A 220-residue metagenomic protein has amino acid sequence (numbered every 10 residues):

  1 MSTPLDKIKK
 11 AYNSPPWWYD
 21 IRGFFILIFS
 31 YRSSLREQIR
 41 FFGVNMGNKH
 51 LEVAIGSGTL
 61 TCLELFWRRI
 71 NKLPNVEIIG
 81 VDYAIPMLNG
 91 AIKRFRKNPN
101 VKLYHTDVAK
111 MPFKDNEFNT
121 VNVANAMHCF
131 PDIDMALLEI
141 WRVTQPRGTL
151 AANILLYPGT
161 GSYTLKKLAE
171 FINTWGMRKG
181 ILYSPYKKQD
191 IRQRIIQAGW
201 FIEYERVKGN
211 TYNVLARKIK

Functional and structural regions predicted by a protein language model:
M1-G47, T59-L63, W67, M87-G90 (+2 more regions): Conserved class I S-adenosyl-L-methionine
D6, R22-G23, A151-R206, T211: C-terminal alpha-helical "lid/dimerization" subdomain adjacent to the S-adenosyl-L-methionine
K49, R147-T149: Short glycine-centered segments of the SAM/dcSAM-binding site in methyltransferase folds
K49-K110: Class I SAM-dependent methyltransferase SAM/SAH-binding core
N122: A conserved beta-strand element that flanks and buttresses the S-adenosyl-L-methionine
N125-H128: Short catalytic micro-motifs in class I SAM-dependent methyltransferases
D134-P146: A short glycine-rich, Lys/Arg-flanked "PGG" loop and its adjoining helix->strand segment in the class I
V214-K220: C-terminal lobe and adjacent flexible extensions of AdoMet/dcAdoMet transferase-like proteins
